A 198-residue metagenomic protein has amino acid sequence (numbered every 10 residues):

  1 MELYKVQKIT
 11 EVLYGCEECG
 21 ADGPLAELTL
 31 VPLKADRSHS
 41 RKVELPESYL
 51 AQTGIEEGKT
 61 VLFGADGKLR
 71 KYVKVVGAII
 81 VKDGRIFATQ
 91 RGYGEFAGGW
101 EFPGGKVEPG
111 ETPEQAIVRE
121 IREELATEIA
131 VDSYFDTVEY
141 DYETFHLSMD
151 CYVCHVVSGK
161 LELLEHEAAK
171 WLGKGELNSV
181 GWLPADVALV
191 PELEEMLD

Functional and structural regions predicted by a protein language model:
M1-E11: Short coil-to-beta-strand transition motifs
I9-C16, E139-Y140: Short, conserved beta-turn/loop elements at beta-strand boundaries and strand-helix junctions
S38-Q52: Beta-strand/loop nucleic-acid-binding surfaces
Y49-F63: Short nucleic-acid-contacting surface segments enriched for D/E, G, S/T with interspersed K/R
R70-I86, K106: Conserved N-terminal beta-strand and adjoining loop/helix that marks the start of the Nudix/MutT-like hydrolase domain
E95-W100, F145, E162-D198: Nudix hydrolase/Nudix homology domain
F102-Y134, G173: The catalytic Nudix box helix
E128, V138-K160, A168-K170, K174: Active-site-adjacent beta-strand/loop module that shapes the phosphate/pyrophosphate-binding cleft
